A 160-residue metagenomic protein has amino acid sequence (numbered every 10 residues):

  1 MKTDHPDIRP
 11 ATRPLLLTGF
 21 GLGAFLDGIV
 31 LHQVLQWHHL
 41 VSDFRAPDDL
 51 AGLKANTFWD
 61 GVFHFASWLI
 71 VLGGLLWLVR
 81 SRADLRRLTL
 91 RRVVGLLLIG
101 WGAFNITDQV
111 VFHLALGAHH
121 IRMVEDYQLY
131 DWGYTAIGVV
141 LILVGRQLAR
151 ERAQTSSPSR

Functional and structural regions predicted by a protein language model:
M1-I8: Short, Lys/Arg-rich, polar N-terminal cytosolic tail immediately upstream of the first transmembrane signal-anchor
A11-H32: N-terminal signal-anchor transmembrane alpha helix
T12, L16, A66-L85, V140-T155: Transmembrane alpha-helical segments in integral membrane proteins
F20-A24, G100-N105: Alpha-helical transmembrane segments of multi-pass membrane proteins
L31-V41, Q109-L129: Interfacial helix-loop-helix junctions of multi-pass membrane proteins
H38-A55: Perimembrane loop-to-helix junctions flanking transmembrane segments
L53-G73, D126-V144: Membrane-interface loop-to-helix entry segments
L76-G100, T155-R160: Cytoplasmic juxtamembrane regions at transmembrane-helix boundaries
